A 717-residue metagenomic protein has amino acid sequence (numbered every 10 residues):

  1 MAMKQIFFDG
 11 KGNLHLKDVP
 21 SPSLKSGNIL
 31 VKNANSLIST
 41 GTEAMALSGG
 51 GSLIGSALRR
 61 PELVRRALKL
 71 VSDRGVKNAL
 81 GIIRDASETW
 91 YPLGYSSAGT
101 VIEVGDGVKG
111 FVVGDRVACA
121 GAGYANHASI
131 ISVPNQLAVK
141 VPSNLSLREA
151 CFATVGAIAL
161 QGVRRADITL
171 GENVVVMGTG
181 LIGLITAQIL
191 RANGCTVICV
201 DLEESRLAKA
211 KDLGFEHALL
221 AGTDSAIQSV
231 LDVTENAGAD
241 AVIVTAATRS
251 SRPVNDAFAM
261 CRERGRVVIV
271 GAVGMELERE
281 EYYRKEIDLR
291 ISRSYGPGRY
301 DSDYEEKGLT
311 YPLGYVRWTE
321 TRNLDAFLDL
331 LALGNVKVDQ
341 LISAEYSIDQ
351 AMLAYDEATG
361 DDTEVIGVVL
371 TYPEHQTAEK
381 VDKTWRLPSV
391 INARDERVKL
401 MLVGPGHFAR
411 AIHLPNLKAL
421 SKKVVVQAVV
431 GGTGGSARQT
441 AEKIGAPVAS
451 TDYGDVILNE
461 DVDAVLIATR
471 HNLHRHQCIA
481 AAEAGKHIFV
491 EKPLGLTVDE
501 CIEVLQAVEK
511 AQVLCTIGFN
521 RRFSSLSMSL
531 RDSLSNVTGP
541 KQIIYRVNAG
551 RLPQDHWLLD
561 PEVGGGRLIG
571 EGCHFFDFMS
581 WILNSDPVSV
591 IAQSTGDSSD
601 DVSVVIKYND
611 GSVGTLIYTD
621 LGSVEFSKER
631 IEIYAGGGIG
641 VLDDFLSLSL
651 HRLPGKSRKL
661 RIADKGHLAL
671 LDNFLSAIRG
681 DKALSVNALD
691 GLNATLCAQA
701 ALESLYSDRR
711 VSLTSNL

Functional and structural regions predicted by a protein language model:
N78-T89, S96-A122, G680: A glycine-/small-residue-rich N-terminal strand-loop-strand element that serves as the cofactor-binding glycine loop
G123, S146-D224, Q228: Mid-domain Rossmann-like dinucleotide-binding core that forms the NAD(H)/NADP(H) cofactor-binding site
A166-I168, A208, L213-R290, N459-A464 (+2 more regions): Glycine-rich cofactor phosphate-binding loops and adjacent beta1-alpha1 units of small-molecule cofactor enzyme domains
R262-E263, R475-F519: Beta-strand-loop-alpha-helix segment that lines the small-molecule cofactor/substrate pocket of alpha/beta enzymes
V270-D288, S292, G298, L494-L514: Rossmann-fold NAD(P)-binding glycine/threonine-rich loop
I287, P297-Y315, V513-L514, R521-Q593 (+2 more regions): Predominantly a Rossmann-like dinucleotide-binding segment in NAD(P)-dependent oxidoreductases
L353-D356, D361-E374, A378-T384, G570 (+3 more regions): Contiguous beta-strand/loop segments that form the cofactor/metal-binding neighborhood of enzyme cores
K380-I444: N-terminal Rossmann-like dinucleotide-binding module
